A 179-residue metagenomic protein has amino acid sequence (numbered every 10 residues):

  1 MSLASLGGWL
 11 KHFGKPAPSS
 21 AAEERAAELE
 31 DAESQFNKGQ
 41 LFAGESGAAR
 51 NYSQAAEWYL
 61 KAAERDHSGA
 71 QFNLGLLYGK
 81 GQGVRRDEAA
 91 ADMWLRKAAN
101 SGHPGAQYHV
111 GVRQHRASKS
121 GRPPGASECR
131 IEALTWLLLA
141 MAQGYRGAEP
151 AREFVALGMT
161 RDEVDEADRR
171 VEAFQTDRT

Functional and structural regions predicted by a protein language model:
L3-L6, L10, R146-T179: Terminal, low-structured helical/coil segments at or just beyond the last alpha-helical repeat
A4-G47: Alpha-helical segment of the N-proximal tetratricopeptide repeat
K11-A22, A49-W58, R85-W94, G121-T135 (+1 more regions): Structural signature of tandem alpha-helical TPR/SEL1-like repeats, specifically the intra-repeat loop/turn
E23, E28-D31, G44-S46, N51 (+9 more regions): Short helix-capping/linker turns of helical repeat alpha-solenoids
N37-G44, Q71-K80, V84, H109-G121 (+2 more regions): Hydrophobic face of amphipathic alpha-helices that form TPR/SEL1-like repeat modules and related alpha-solenoid
Q107-H115, I131-A142: Short N-proximal segments of mature Sec-exported proteins
